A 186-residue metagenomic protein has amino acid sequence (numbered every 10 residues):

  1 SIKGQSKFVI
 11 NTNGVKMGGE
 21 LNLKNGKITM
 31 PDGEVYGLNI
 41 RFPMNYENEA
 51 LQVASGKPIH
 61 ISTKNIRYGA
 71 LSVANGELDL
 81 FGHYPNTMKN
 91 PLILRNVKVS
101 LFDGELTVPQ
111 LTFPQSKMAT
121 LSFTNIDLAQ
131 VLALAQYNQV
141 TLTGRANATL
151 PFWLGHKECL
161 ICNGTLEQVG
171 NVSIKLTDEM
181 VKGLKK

Functional and structural regions predicted by a protein language model:
S1-K3, K16-N25, A54-K186: Small-residue helix/turn framework positions
Q5-K7, R41-P43, T149: Outer-membrane beta-barrel architecture
F8-I10, Y46, F152-L154: Residue-level signature of outer-membrane beta-barrel architecture
G14-L21, E34-H60: Long, internal scaffold/assembly segments composed of regular secondary structure
G26-M30: Sequence/structural signature of outer-membrane beta-barrel proteins
D32-G33, V140: Ordered, soluble secondary-structure elements with a strong preference for glycine-centered loop motifs and nearby
